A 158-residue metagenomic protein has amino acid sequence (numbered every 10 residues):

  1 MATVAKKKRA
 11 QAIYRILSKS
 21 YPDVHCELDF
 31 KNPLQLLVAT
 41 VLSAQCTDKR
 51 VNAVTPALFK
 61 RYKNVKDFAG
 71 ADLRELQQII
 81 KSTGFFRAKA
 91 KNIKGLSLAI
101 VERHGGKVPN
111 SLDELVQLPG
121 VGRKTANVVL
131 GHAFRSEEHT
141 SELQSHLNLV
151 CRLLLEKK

Functional and structural regions predicted by a protein language model:
M1-N110: N-terminal polyanion-binding entry modules of DNA glycosylases/AP lyases and select other DNA-binding proteins
I16-K19, A44, G131-H132, L153-K158: Compositionally biased, intrinsically disordered low-complexity segments
L37-L42, I93-A99, V108-S141, S145: Catalytic DNA-binding helix-loop module of base-excision-repair DNA glycosylases/AP lyases
P56, K60, G131, C151: Short, well-ordered alpha-helices that flank and scaffold nucleotide-derived cofactor binding pockets
K89, K124, K157-K158: A general lysine-centric signal
E138-K158: Single conserved hydrophobic/aromatic residue that forms the stacking wall/gate of nucleotide- or nucleobase-binding
